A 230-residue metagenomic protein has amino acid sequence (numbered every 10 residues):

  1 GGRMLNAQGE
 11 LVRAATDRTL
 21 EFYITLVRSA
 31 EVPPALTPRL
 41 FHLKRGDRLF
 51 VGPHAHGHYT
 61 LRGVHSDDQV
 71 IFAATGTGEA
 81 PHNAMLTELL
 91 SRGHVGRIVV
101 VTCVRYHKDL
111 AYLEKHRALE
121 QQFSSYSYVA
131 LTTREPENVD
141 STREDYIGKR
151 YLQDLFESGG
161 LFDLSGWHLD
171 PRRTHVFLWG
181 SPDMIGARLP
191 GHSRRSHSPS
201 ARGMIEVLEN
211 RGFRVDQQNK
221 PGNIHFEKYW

Functional and structural regions predicted by a protein language model:
G1-I71, T133, R214-V215, N219 (+1 more regions): FAD-binding FR-type
L61, R97-V104: Short, surface-exposed recognition loops or helix-turn segments adjacent to catalytic cores
D67, L89-I98: Conserved S-adenosyl-L-methionine
Q69-I71, R97-V99, H175: Structural motif
V70-A74, G180-S181: Catalytic cysteine-centered active loop of the rhodanese-like fold, especially the PTP/DSP P-loop
T75-P81: Ser/Thr-glycine-rich phosphate-binding loops at phosphate-binding pockets of nucleotides, nucleotide cofactors
P81-S91: Histidine-anchored nucleotide/phosphate-binding helix
V101, Y106-W230: Reductase modules of NAD(P)H-dependent flavoproteins
